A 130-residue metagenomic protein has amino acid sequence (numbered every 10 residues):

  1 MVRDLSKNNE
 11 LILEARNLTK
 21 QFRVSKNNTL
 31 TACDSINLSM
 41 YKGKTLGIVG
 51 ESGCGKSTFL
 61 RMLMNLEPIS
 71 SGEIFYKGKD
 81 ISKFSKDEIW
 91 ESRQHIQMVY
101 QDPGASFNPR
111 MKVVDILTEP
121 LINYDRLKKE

Functional and structural regions predicted by a protein language model:
K26-N27, I81-Q97, N123: ABC ATPase NBD coupling module
G47, W90-Q101, D115: ABC nucleotide-binding domain signature
V49-E51: The feature captures the beta-strand-to-loop junction immediately N-terminal to the Walker
M64: Helix-to-loop junction immediately C-terminal to a conserved catalytic motif
G72-D80: Conserved ABC transporter NBD signature motif
G104, R110-N123: Short helical segment in ABC ATPase nucleotide-binding domains corresponding to the A-loop/adjacent helical element
